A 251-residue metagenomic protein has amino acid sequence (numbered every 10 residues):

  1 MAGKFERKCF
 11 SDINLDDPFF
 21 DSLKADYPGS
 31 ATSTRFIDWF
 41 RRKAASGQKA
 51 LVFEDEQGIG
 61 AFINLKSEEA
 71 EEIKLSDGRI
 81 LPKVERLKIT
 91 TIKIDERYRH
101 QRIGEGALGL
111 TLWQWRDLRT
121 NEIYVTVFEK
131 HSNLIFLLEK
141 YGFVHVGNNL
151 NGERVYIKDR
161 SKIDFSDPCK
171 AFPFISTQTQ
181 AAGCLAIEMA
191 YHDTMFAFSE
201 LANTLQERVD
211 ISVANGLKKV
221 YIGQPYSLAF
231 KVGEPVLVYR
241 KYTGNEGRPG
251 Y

Functional and structural regions predicted by a protein language model:
A2, S11-W39, I157-V232: Compositionally biased, charged N-terminal/linker segments
D26-G58, N64, A70, V220-P225: Active-site rim helix/loop that mediates acceptor-substrate recognition in acyltransferases
E54-T91: Conserved acyl-donor/pantetheine-binding loop and adjacent beta-alpha core of acyl/acetyltransferases and related
I94, H100-W113: Conserved acetyl-CoA-binding loop-helix of GNAT-fold acetyltransferases
W115-E129: Conserved GNAT acetyl-CoA-binding A-motif
F128-N149: Conserved active-site alpha-helix within GNAT-family acetyltransferase domains
E246-Y251: Aromatic- and Lys/Arg-enriched surface recognition patch
